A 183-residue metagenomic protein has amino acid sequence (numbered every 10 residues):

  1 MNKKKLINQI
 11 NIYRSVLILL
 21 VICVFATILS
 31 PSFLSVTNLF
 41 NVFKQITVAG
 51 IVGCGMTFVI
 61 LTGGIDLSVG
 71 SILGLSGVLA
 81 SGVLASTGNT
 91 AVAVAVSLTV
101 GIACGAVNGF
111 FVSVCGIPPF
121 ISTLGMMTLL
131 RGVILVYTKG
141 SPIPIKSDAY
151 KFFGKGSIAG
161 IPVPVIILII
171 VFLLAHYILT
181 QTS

Functional and structural regions predicted by a protein language model:
M1-R14, F25, L34: Transmembrane alpha-helical segments of polytopic membrane transport and secretion proteins
Y13-L20, V42, A49, S71-L75 (+3 more regions): Hydrophobic alpha-helical transmembrane segments
S15-I28, G55-T57, R131-G132, V165-Y177: Hydrophobic core segments of alpha-helical transmembrane domains in multi-pass membrane transport and ion-translocation
V24-S86, F110-G116: Single transmembrane alpha-helix segments in multi-pass membrane proteins
P31-N41, I134-L135, I178-S183: Inter-helical junctions in multi-pass inner-membrane proteins, predominant in energy-converting antiporter-like
I51-G55, S76, V100-V107, S122 (+2 more regions): Membrane-embedded alpha-helical core segments of multi-pass
T87-M126: Alpha-helical transmembrane segments within multi-pass membrane transporters and channels
C115, P119-T182: Transmembrane helix-bundle core of multi-pass membrane transporters and related energy-transducing complexes
